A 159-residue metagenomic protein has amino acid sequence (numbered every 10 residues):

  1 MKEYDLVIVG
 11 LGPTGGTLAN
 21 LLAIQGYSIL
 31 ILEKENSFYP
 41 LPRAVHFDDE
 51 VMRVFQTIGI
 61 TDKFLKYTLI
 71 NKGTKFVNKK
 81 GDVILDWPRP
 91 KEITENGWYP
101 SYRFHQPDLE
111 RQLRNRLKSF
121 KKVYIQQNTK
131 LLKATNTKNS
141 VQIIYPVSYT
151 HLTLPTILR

Functional and structural regions predicted by a protein language model:
K2-G12: Beta1/beta-strand and adjacent pyrophosphate-binding region of the FAD-binding site in flavoprotein oxidoreductases
Y4, S148-L152: Core beta-strand elements of the Rossmann-like FAD/NAD(P) dinucleotide-binding domain in flavoenzyme oxidoreductases
G15: N-terminal Rossmann-fold NAD(P) dinucleotide-binding loop
A23-P42: Glycine-rich FAD pyrophosphate-binding loop
S37-R53: Conserved N-terminal glycine-rich FAD pyrophosphate-binding loop of Rossmann-like flavoproteins
D48-R116: Active-site-adjacent segment of FAD-dependent monooxygenases/related oxidoreductases
Q127-S140: A conserved short coil-to-beta-strand element within the FAD-binding core of flavoproteins
H151-R159: Single conserved hydrophobic/aromatic residue that forms the stacking wall/gate of nucleotide- or nucleobase-binding
